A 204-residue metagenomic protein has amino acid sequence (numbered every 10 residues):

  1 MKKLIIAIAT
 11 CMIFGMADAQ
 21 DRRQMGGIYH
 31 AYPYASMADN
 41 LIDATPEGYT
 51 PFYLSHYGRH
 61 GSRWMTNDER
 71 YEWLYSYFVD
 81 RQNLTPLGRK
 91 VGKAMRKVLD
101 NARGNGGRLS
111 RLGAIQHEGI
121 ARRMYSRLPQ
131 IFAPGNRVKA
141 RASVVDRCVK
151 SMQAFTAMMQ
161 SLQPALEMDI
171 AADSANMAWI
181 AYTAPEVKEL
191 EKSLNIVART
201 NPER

Functional and structural regions predicted by a protein language model:
L4-G15: Sec-dependent N-terminal signal peptides
Q20-R204: Non-catalytic terminal regions with compositionally biased, polar/charged low complexity
